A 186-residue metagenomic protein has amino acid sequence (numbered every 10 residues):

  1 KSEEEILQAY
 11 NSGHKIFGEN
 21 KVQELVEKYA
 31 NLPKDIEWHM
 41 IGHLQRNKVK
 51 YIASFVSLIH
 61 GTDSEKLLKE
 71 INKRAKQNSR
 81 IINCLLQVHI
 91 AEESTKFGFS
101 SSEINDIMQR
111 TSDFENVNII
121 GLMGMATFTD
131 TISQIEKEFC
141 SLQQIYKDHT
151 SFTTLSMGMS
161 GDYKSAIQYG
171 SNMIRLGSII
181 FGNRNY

Functional and structural regions predicted by a protein language model:
K1-G161, I167-Y169: Conserved alpha/beta-domain cores
I167-Q168, L176, I180-N185: Expand to "…catalyze enediolate/carbanion chemistry for C-C bond making/breaking, isomerization, decarboxylation
